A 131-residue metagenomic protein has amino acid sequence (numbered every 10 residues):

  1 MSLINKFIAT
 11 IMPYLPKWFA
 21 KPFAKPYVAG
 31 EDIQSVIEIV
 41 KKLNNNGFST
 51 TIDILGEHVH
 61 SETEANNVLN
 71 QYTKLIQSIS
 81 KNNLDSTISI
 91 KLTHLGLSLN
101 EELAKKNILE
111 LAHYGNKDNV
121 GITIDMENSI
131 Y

Functional and structural regions predicted by a protein language model:
M1-L99, A104-I122, N128-I130: Alpha/beta catalytic barrel-like cores
